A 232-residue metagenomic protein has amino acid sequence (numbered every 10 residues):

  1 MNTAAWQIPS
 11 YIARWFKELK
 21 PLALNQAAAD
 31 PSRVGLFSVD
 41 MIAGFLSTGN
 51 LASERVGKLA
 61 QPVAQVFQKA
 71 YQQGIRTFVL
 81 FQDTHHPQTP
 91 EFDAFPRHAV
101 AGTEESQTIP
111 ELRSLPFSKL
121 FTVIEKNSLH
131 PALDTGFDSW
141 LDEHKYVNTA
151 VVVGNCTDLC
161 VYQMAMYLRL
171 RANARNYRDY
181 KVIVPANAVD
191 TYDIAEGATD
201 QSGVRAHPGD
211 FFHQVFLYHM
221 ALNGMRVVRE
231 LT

Functional and structural regions predicted by a protein language model:
M1-G35, K69, H86, R97-T232: Active-site-adjacent betaalpha module
S32, L36, G49-A70, G74-H85: A short alpha/beta connector and helix-capping loop motif
M41, D83, N187: Active-site loop/turn elements of alpha/beta-hydrolase fold enzymes, especially the short glycine-/histidine-rich
M41-G49: Short acidic, Gly/Ser-rich segments with clustered Asp/Glu that frequently serve as metal-coordination loops in enzyme
P90-P96: Polar, low-complexity loop segments and adjacent catalytic/binding residues used for recognizing and processing sugar
